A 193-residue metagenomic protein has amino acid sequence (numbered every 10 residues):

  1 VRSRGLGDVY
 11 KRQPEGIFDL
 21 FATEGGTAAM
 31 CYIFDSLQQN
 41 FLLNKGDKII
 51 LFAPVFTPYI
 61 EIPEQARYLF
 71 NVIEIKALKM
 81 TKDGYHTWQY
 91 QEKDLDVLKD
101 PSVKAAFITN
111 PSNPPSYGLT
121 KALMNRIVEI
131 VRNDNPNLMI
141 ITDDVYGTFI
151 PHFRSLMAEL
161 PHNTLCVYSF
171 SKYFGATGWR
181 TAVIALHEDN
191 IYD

Functional and structural regions predicted by a protein language model:
V1-Y10: Single conserved hydrophobic/aromatic residue that forms the stacking wall/gate of nucleotide- or nucleobase-binding
G16-G46: Conserved beta-loop-alpha segment that forms the PLP phosphate-binding cup at the N-terminus of a helix
S36-P63: Conserved PLP-anchoring active-site segment centered on the Schiff-base-forming lysine
L78-H152: Active-site phosphate-binding strand-loop segment of PLP-dependent enzymes
T148-T164: Conserved N-terminal glycine/acidic-rich loop preference
H162-D193: Conserved core segment of the aminotransferase class I/II
